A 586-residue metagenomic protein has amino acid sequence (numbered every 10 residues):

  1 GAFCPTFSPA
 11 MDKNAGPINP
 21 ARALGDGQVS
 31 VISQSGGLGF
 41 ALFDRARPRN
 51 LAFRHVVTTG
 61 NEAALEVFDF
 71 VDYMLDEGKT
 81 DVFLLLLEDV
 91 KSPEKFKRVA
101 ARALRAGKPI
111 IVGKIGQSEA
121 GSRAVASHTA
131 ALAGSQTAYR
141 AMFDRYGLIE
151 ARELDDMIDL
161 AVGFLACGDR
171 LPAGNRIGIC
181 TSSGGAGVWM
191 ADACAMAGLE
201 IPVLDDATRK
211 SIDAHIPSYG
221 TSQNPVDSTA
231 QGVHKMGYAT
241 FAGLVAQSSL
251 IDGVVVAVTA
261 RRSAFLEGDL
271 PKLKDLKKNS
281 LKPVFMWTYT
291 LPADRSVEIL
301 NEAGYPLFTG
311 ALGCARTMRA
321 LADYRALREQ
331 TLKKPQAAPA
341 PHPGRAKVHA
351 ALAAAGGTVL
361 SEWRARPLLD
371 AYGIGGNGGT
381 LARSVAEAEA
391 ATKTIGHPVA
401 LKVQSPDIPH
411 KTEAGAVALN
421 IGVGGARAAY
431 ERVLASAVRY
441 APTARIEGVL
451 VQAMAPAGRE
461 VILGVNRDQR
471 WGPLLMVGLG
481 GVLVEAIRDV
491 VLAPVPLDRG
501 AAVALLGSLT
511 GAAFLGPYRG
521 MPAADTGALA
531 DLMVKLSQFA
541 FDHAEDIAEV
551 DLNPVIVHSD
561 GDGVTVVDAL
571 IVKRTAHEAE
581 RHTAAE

Functional and structural regions predicted by a protein language model:
G1-E586: Catalytic-core regions of core metabolic enzymes, especially those transforming organic acids/acyl-group intermediates
